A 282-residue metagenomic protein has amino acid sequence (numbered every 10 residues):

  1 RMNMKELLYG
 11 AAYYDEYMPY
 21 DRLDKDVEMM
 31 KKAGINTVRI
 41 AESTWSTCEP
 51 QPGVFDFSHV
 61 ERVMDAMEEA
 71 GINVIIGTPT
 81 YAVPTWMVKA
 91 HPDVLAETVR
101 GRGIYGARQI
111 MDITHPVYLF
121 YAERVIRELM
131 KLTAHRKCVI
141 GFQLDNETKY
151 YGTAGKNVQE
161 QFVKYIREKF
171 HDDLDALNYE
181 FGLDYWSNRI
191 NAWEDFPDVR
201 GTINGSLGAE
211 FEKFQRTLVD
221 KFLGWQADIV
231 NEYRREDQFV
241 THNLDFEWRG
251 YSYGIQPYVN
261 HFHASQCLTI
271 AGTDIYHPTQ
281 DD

Functional and structural regions predicted by a protein language model:
R1-N3, N231-E232: Short boundary motifs at domain starts and secondary-structure transition points
M2-R22: Boundary/entry segment of secreted carbohydrate-active catalytic domains
E6, A33-N36, K137, Q266: Structured loop/turn residues at beta-strand edges in well-structured enzyme cores
Y13-Y14, E49-Q51, I113, K213-F214: Short, contiguous strand/loop micro-motifs
Y14-E16, A41-T44, G77-W86, I140-K149 (+1 more regions): Short, solvent-exposed turn/loop segments enriched in Gly/Ser/Thr/Pro and often Arg
M18-L23, G53-H59, P116-R124: Glycine-rich anion/phosphate-binding loops
D24-A33, T37-G103, M130, L223-R235: Aromatic-lined substrate-binding rim segments of carbohydrate-active enzymes
I104-I270, D274-D281: Polysaccharide-binding and catalytic clefts of secreted carbohydrate-active enzymes
